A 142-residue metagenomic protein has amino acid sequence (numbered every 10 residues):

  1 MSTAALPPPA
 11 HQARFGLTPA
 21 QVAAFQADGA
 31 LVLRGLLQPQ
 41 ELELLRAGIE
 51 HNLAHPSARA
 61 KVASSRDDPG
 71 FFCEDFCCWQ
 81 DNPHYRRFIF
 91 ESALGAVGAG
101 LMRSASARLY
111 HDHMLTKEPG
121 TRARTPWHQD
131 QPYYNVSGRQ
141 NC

Functional and structural regions predicted by a protein language model:
S2-D28, R34-V136: Non-heme Fe(II)-dependent double-stranded beta-helix
N141-C142: Conserved N-terminal beta-strand and adjoining loop/helix that marks the start of the Nudix/MutT-like hydrolase domain
